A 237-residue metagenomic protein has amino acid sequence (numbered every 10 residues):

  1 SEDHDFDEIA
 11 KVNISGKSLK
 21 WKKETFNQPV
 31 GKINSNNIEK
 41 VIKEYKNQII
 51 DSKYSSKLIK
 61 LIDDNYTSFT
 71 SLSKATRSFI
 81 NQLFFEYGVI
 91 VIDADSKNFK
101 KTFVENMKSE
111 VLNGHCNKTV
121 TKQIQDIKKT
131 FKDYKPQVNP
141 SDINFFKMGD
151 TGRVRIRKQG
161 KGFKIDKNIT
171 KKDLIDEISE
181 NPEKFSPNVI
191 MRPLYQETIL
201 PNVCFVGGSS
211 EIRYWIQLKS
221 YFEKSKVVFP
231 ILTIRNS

Functional and structural regions predicted by a protein language model:
S1-S237: N-terminal targeting/trafficking signals and adjacent low-complexity tails
